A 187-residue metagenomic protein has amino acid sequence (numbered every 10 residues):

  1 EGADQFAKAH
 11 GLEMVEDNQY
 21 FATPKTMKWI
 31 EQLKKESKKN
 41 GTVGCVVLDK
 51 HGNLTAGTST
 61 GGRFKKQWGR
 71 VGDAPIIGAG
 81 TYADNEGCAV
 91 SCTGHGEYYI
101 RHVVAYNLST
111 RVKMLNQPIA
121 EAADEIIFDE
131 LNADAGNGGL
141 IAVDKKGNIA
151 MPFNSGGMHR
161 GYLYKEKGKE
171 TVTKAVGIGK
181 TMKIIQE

Functional and structural regions predicted by a protein language model:
E1-E187: Alpha/propeptide regions of enzymes that mature by internal proteolysis
